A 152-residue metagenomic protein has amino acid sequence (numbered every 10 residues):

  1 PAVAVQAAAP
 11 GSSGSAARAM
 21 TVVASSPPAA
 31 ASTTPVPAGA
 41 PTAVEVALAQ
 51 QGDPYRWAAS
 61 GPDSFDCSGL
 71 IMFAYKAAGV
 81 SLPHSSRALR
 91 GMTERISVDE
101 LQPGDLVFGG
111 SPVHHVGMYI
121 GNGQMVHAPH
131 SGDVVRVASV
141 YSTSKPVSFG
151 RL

Functional and structural regions predicted by a protein language model:
P1-P54, T143-L152: Intrinsically disordered, low-complexity, Pro/Ser/Thr/Asn/Gly/Ala-rich spacer/linker segments adjacent to signal
S32-V36, S60-S64, S139: Alpha-helix initiation/capping motif
V36-G39, D63, D99, G109: Residue-level signature of the cytosolic catalytic core of signaling kinases
Q50-P103: Catalytic cysteine-centered active-site loop
Q51, W57, S68, V116 (+3 more regions): Short glycine-rich loop/turn motifs that provide flexible caps or phosphate-binding loops at active sites
V80-V134, S139: ...with weaker cross-activation on analogous glycine-rich loops/strands in unrelated enzymes
